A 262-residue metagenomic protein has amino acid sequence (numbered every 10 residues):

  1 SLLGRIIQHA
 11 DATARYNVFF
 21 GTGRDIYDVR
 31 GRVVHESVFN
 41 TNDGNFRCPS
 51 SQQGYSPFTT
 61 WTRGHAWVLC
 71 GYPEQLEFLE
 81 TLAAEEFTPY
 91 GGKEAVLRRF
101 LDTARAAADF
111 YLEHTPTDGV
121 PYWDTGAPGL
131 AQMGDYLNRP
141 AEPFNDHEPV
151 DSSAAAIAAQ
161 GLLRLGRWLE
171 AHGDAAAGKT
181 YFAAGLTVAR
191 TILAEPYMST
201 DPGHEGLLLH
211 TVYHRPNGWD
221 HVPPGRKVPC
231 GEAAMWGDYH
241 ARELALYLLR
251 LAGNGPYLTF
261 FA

Functional and structural regions predicted by a protein language model:
S1-A262: Glycan-recognition and catalytic cores of secretory/periplasmic carbohydrate-active enzymes
